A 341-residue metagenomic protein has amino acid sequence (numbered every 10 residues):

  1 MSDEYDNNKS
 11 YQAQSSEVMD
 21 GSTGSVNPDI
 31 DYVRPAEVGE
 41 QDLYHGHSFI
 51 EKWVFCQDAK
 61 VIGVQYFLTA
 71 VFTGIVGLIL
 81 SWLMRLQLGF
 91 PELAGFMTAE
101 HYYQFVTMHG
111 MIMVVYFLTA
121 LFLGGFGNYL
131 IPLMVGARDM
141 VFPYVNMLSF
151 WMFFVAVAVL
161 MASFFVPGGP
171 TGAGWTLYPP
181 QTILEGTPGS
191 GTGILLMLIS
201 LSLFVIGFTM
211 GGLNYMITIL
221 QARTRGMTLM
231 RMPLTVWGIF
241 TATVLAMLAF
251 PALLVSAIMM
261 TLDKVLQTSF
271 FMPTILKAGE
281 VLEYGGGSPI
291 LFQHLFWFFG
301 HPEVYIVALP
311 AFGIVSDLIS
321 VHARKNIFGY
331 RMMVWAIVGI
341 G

Functional and structural regions predicted by a protein language model:
S2-Y5, Y11-G341: Membrane-embedded and interfacial regions of multi-pass energy-transducing membrane proteins
